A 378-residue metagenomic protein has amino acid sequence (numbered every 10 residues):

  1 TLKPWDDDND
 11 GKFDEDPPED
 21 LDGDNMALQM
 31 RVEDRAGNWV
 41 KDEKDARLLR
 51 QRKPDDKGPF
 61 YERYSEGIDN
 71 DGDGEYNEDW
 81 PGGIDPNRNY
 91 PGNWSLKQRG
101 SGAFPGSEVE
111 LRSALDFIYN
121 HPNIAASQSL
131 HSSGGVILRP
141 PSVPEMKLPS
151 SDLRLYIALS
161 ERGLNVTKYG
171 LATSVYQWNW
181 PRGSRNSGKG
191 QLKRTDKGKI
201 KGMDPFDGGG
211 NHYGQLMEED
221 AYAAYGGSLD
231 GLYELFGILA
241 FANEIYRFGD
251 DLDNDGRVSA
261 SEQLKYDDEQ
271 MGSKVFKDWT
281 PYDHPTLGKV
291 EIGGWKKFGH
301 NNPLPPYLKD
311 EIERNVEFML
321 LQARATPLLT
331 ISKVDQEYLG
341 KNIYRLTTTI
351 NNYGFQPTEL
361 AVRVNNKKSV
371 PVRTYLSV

Functional and structural regions predicted by a protein language model:
T1-K97, M146, D230-Y233, I245 (+1 more regions): Surface-exposed loop and adjacent secondary-structure segments within mature catalytic domains
D6, D69, K341-R345, K367-P371: A general secondary-structure signal for short beta-strands and their flanking turns/coil in non-transmembrane regions
K53, D79-L339, I343-Y353, R373 (+1 more regions): Metallocarboxypeptidase
H131-S133, V364-K367: His-enriched metal-coordination microenvironments in redox/metal-binding proteins
I350-N365: Short amphipathic, basic-aromatic surface patches that mediate peripheral association with negatively charged
V362-R363, V372-T374: Hydrophobic beta-strand segments
